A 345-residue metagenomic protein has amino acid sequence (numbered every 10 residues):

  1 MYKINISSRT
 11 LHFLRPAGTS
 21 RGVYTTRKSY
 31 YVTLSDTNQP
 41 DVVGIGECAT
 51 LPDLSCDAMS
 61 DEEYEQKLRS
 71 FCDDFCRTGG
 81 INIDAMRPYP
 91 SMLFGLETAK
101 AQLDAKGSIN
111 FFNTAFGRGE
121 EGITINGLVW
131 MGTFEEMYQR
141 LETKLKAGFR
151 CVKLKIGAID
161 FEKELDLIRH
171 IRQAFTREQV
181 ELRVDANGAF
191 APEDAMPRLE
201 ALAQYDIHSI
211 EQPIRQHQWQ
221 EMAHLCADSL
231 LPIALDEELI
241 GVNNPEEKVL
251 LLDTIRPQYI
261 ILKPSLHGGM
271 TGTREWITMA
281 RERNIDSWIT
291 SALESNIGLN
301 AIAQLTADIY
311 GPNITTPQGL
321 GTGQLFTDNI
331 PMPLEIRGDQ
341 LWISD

Functional and structural regions predicted by a protein language model:
M1-L182, N187-A189, E200-A203, I330-D345: N-terminal capping/lid subdomain adjacent to the active-site entrance of alpha/beta enzymes
R9-H12, M131, L239, L293 (+1 more regions): Short, solvent-exposed coil/turn elements at secondary-structure transition points
V23, T322-T327: Short, solvent-exposed secondary-structure boundary motifs
C48, Q212, L320: Active-site donor-binding loop signature of nucleotide-sugar glycosyltransferases
L103-D104, T306-I309: Generic structural signal for hydrophobic core residues of well-folded globular domains
I159-N300, Q304-T306, L325-I336: Catalytic core of soluble alpha/beta enzymes
Y310-G323: Short helix/strand-capping turn motifs
